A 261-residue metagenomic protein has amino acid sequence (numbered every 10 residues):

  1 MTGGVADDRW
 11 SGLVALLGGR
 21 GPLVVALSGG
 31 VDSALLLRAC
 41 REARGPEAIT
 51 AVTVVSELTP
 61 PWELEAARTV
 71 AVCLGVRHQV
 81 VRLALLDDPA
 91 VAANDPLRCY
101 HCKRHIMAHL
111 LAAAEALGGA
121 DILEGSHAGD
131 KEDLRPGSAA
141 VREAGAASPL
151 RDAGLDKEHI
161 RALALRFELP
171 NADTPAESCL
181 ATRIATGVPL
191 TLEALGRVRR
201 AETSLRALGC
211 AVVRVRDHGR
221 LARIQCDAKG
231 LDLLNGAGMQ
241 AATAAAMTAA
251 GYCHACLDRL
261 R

Functional and structural regions predicted by a protein language model:
M1-R166, A207, A222, G238-C253 (+1 more regions): ATP-dependent adenylation/nucleotidyltransferase module used to activate substrates
A26, C179, Q225: Conserved beta-strand segments that form the floor/walls of ligand-binding pockets within enzyme and binding domains
M107, T191-V198, G236, Q240: Generic alpha-helical secondary structure
H127, I184, L260: Flexible loop residues that form catalytic and substrate-binding hotspots at small-molecule/glycan-binding clefts
R151, L155-K157, R161-L205, G209-V213: Mid-to-C-terminal catalytic subdomains of enzymes that bind/position adenosyl phosphate moieties or nucleic-acid
G209-H218, D258-L260: C-terminal boundary motif of the adenylate-forming
V213, D232-N235, A242: C-terminal, charge/polar-rich interaction regions
G219, R223-G236: A short interface-forming secondary-structure element
